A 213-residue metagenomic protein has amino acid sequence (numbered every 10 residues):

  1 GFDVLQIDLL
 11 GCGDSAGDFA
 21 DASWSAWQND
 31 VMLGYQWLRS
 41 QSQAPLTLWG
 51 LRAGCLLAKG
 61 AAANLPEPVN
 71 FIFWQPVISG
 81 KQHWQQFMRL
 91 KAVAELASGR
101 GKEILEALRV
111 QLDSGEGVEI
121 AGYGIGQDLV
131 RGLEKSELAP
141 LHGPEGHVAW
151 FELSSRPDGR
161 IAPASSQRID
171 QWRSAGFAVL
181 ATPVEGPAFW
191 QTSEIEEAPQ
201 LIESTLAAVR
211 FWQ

Functional and structural regions predicted by a protein language model:
G1, L5, D170, V209-F211: Terminal, non-globular segments
G1-A16: Conserved alpha/beta-hydrolase
F2, Q43-A44, F177: Short phosphate-binding/catalytic loops that engage adenosine nucleotides
G13-S42: Catalytic nucleophile-loop/oxyanion-hole region of alpha/beta-hydrolase and closely related hydrolase-like folds
R39-A53: Alpha/beta-hydrolase fold nucleophile elbow
W49-A58, Q75: Gly/Ala-rich beta-loop-alpha elbow adjacent to hydrolase catalytic centers
G60-N64: Active-site signature of alpha/beta-hydrolase-fold catalytic machinery across serine- and Asp/Cys-nucleophile hydrolases
P66-A208: The alpha/beta-hydrolase serine catalytic core
